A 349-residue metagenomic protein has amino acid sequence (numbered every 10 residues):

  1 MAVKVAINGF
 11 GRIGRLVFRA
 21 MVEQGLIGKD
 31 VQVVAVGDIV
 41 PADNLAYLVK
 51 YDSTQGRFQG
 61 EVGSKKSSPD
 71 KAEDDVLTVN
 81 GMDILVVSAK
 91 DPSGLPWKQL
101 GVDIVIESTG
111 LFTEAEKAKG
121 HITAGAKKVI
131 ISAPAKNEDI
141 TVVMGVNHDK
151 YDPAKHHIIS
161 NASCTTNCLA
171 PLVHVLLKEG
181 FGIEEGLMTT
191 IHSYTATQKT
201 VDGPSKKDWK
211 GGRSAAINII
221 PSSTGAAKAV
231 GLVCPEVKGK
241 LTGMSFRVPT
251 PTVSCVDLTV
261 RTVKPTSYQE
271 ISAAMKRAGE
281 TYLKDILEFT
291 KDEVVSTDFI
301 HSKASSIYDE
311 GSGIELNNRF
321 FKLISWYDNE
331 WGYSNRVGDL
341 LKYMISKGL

Functional and structural regions predicted by a protein language model:
M1-G212, E315, D339, K347-G348: N-terminal Rossmann-like NAD(P) cofactor-binding subdomain of oxidoreductases, focused on the glycine-rich
A2, G243, C255-L349: C-terminal active-site/capping subdomain that shapes the small-molecule cofactor and substrate pocket of enzyme
F10, G14, E114, A162-T165 (+8 more regions): Generic structural signal for well-ordered, non-membrane alpha-helical segments in soluble metabolic enzymes
G14, F18, K119, A170-L177 (+9 more regions): Predominant activation on well-ordered alpha-helical scaffold segments within soluble catalytic domains
E23-L26, H174-I183, S193-A196, T224-G239 (+4 more regions): Generic secondary-structure signature for well-ordered alpha-helical cores
I39-A42, A135-K136, S163-T165, T190-T197 (+4 more regions): Glycine-rich beta-alpha junction loops
K155-H156, S214-A216, V253-D257, F320-K322: Short, solvent-exposed beta-strand edge segments and adjacent coil->beta transition regions
G182-S245, P251: Catalytic core of tubulin tyrosine ligase-like
